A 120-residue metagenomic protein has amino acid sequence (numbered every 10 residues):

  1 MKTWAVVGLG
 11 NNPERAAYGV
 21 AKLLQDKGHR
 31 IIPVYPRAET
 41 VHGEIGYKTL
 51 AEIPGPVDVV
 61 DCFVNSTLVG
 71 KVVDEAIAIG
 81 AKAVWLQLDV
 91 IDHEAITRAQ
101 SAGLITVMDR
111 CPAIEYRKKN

Functional and structural regions predicted by a protein language model:
M1-T3: Extreme N-terminal starter segment of soluble prokaryotic enzymes
A5-V7: Conserved beta-strand elements of the Class I
E14-R15, K22-H42: NAD(P)-binding Rossmann-fold cofactor-contacting core
G28-H29, A81, L104: Short phosphate-binding/catalytic loops that engage adenosine nucleotides
R30-Y35, E44-I45, T49-D58: Helix-adjacent hinge/juxtasegments
V41-E44, D58, E94-T97, E115-N120: Short, charged, surface-exposed secondary-structure boundary motifs
L50, P54-H93: Mid-chain, well-packed structural core segment of small domains
L88-Y116: Rossmann-fold NAD(P)-binding glycine/threonine-rich loop
